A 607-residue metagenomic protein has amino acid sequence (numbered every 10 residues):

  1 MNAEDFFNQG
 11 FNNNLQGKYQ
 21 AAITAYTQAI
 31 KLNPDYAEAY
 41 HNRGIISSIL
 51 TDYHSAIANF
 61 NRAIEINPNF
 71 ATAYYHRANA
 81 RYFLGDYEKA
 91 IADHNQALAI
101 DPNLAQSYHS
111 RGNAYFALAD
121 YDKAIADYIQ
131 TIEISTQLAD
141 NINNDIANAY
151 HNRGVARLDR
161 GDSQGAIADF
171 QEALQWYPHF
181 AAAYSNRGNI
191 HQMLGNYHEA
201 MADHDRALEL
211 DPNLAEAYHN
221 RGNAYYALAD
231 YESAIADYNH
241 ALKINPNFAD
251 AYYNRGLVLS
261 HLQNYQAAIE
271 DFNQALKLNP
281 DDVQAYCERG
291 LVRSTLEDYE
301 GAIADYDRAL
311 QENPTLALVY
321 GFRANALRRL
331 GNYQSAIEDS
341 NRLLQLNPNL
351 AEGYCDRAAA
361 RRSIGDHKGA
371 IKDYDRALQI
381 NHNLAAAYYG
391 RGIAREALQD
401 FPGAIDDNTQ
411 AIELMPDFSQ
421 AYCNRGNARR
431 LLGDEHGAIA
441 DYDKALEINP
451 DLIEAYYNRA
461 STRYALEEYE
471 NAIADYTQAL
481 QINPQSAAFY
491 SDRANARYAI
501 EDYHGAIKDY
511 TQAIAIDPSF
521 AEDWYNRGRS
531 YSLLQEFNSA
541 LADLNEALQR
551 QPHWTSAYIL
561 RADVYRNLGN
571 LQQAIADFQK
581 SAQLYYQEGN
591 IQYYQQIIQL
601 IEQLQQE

Functional and structural regions predicted by a protein language model:
M1-E607: Alpha-helical tetratricopeptide repeat
